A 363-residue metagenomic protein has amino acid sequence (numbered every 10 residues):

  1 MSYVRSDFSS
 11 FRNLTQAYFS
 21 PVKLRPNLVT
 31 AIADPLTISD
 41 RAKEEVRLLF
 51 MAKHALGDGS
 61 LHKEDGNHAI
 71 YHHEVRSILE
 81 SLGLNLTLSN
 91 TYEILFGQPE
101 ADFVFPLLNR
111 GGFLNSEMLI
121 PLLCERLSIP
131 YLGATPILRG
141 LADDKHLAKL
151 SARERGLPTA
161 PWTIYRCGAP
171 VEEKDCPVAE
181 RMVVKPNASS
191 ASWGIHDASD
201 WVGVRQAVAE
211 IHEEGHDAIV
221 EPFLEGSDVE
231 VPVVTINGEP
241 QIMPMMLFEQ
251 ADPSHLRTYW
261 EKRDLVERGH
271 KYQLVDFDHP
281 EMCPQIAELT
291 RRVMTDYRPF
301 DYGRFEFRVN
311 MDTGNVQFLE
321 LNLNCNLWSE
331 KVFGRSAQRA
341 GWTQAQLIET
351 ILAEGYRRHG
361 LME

Functional and structural regions predicted by a protein language model:
S2-A17, P21-R25, T30, L36-A52 (+4 more regions): Active-site nucleotide/adenylate-binding loops and adjacent lid/helix of ATP-dependent enzymes
S2-R12, A17-I32, R153, H279-E363: ATP-dependent carboxylate activation and anion-phosphoryl transfer catalytic cores that bind Mg-ATP to form
L48, A101-L107, P232-T235, G314-L327: A short beta-strand motif that forms the metal-chelation/ATP-contact edge of phosphoryl-transfer active sites
A55-G57, E64-P161: Conserved N-proximal alpha/beta basic substrate-recognition cap immediately N-terminal to, or forming the N-lobe
G57-L61, A191-G194: A short acidic, helix-capping loop that chelates divalent metal ions and anchors anionic groups
L88-Y92, P222, V229-E230, F300-D312: A short glycine-rich, hydrophobically flanked beta-strand micro-motif that places a catalytic Asp/Glu for divalent metal
S199-E288, M311, N315-Q317: Phosphate-binding site of ATP-dependent enzymes
